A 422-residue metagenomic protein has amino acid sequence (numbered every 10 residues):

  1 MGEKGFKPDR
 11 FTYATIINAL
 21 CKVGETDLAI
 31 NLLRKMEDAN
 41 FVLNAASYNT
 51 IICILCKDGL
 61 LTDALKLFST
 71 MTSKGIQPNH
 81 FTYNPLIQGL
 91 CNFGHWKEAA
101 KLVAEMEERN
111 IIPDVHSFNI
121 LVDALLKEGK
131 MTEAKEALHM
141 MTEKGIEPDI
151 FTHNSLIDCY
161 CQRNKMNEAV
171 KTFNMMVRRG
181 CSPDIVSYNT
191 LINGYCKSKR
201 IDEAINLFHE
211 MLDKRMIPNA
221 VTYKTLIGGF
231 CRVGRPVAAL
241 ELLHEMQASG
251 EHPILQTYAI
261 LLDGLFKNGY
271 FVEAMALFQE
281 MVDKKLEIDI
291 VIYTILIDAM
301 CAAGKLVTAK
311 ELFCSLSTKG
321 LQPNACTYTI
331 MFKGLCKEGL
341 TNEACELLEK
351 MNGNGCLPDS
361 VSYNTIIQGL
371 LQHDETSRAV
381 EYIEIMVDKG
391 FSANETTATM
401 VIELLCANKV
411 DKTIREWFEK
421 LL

Functional and structural regions predicted by a protein language model:
E3-F11, V23-N31, K35-D38, N44-A46 (+7 more regions): N-terminal targeting peptides
K4, L32, A39, L67 (+19 more regions): Cysteine-rich, disulfide-stabilized extracellular repeat modules
D9-A14, N18, A29, N44-N49 (+38 more regions): Pentatricopeptide repeat
L20, E128, E133, R163 (+7 more regions): A broad helix-preferring feature
T365, Q372-L422: C-terminal interaction modules of eukaryotic adaptor/scaffold proteins
